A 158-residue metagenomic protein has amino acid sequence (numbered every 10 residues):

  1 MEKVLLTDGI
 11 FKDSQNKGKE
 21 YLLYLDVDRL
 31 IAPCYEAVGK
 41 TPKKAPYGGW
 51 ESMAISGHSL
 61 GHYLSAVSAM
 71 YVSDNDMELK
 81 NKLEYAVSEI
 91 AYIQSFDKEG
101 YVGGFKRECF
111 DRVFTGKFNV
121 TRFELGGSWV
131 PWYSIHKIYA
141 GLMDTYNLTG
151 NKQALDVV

Functional and structural regions predicted by a protein language model:
M1-V158: Glycan-recognition and catalytic cores of secretory/periplasmic carbohydrate-active enzymes
